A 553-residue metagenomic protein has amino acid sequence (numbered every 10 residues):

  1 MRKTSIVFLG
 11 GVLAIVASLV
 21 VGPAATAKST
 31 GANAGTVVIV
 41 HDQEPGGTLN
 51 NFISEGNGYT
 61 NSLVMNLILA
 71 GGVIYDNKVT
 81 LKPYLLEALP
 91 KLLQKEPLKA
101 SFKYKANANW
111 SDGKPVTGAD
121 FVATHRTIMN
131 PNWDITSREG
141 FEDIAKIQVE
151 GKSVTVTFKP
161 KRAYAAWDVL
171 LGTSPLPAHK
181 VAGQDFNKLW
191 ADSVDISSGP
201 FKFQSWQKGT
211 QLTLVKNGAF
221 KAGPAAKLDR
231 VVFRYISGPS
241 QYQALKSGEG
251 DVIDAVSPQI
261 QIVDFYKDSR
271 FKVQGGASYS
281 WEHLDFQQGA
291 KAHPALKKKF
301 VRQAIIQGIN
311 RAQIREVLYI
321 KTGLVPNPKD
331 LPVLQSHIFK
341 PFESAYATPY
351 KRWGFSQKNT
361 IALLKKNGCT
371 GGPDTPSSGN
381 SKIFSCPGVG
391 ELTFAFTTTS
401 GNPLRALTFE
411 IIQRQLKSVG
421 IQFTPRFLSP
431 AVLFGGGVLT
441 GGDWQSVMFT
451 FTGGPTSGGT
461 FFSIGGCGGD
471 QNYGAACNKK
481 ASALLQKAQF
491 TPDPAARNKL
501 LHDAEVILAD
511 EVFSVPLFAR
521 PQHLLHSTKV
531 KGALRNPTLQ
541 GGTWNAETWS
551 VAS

Functional and structural regions predicted by a protein language model:
T30, Q303, R315-L318, P328 (+4 more regions): Extracytoplasmic/peripheral linker and loop segments enriched in polar/acidic and small residues with frequent Thr/Pro
G31-A32, K103, T136-G183, S205-Q207: Surface-exposed binding/hinge segments that line and control ligand-binding clefts or catalytic entry sites
V38-L93, R126, I196-S197: N-terminal lobe/hinge region of extracytoplasmic solute-binding protein
I39-V40, G113, L245, P258 (+3 more regions): Periplasmic binding protein-like
L171-A226, R230, Q357-K366: Gly/Pro-rich hinge or "lid" segments in bacterial periplasmic/extracellular proteins
G218-D264, G401, Q413, Q422-T424: Ligand-site clamp/hinge motif
P326-S378, S400-L407, P492: Structural transition elements
L524-S553: Long beta-strand-rich cores associated with HINT superfamily self-processing modules
